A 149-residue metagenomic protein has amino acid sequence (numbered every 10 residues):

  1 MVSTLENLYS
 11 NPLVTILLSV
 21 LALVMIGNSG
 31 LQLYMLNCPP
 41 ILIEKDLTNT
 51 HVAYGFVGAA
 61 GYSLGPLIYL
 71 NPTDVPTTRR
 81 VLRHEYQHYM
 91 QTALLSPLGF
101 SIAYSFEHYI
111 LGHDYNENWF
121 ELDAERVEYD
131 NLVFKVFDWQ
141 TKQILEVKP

Functional and structural regions predicted by a protein language model:
V2-A60, P72, G99-P149: Metalloprotease/metallohydrolase-associated module, dominated by Zn2+-dependent proteases
P12, T77-T78, L94: Membrane-helix interface segments
L36-L42, T78-E85: Short, mixed-charge, low-aromatic patches
G58-Y62, L67-L82: Short pre-active-site segment immediately N-terminal to the catalytic Zn-binding motif
R79-R80, T92, E117: Solvent-exposed, acidic/flexible segments
Y86-A103: Catalytic Zn2+-binding segment of zinc metalloproteases
